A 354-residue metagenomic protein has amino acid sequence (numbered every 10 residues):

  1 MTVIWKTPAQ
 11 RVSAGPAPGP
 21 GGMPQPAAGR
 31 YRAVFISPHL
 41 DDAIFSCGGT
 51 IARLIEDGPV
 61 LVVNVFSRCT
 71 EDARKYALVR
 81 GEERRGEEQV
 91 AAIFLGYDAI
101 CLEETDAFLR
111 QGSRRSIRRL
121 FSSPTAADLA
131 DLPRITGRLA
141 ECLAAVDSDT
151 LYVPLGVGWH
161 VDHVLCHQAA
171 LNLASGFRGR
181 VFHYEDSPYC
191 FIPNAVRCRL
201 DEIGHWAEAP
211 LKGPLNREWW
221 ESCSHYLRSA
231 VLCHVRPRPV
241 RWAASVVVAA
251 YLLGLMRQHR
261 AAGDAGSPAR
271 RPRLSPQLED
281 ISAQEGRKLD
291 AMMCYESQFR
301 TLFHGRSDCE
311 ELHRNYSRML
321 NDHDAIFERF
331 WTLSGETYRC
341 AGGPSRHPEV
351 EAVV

Functional and structural regions predicted by a protein language model:
T2-D147, L171-G179, C340-V353: Active-site rim/loop-helix segments in enzyme catalytic domains that contact anionic ligands
T2-R30, I93-F94, R114-R115, P124 (+3 more regions): C-terminal accessory domains and tails appended to enzymatic cores
D41, E88, L151, D162 (+1 more regions): Divalent metal-coordination and catalytic microenvironments
D42-F45, C69, G158-V161, C190-F191: Active-site environment of divalent metal-dependent phosphoester hydrolases
A99-L109, G156, D186-P188, H304-L312: Acidic carboxylate-rich catalytic motifs and surrounding loops in phosphoryl-/glycosyl-chemistry enzymes
D147-V157: Proline-aspartate-enriched helix->loop->beta-strand connector
G158-A174: Short Gly/Thr/Asp-enriched flexible loops that form oxyanion-binding sites at enzyme active sites
F177-E202: Short, flexible loop segments at boundaries between secondary-structure elements
